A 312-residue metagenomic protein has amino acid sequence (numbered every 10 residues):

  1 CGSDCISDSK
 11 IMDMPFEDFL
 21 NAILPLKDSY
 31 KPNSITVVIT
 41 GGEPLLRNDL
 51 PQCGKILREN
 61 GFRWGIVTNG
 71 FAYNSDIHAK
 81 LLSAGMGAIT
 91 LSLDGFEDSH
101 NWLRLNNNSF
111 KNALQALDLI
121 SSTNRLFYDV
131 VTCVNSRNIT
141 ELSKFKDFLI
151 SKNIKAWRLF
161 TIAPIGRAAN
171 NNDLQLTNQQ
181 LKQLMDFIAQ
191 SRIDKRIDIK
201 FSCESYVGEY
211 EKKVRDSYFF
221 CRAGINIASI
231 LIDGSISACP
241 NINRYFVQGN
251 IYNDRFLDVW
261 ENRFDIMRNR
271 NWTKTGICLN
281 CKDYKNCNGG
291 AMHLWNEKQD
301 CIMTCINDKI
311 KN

Functional and structural regions predicted by a protein language model:
C1, S29, N33-T40, N226-G234 (+1 more regions): N-terminal pre-triad scaffold of radical SAM enzymes
C1-D18: Canonical Radical SAM [4Fe-4S] cluster-binding loop centered on the CxxxCxxC motif and its immediate flanking residues
D4, K213, N241-N312: Flexible mid-to-C-terminal extensions adjoining Fe-S/redox cofactors in radical SAM and related proteins
C5, G41, L93, T161 (+2 more regions): Residues that line or immediately flank small-molecule/substrate-binding pockets and catalytic motifs
I11-P15, D233, G290-N296: Short cysteine/histidine-rich zinc-coordinating motifs and their immediately flanking basic loops
F16-T40, R47-I162, L174-L176: Radical SAM/AdoMet-radical enzyme domain recognition
I139, A163-Y245, Y284-N286: A C-terminal junction/extension of Radical SAM enzymes
